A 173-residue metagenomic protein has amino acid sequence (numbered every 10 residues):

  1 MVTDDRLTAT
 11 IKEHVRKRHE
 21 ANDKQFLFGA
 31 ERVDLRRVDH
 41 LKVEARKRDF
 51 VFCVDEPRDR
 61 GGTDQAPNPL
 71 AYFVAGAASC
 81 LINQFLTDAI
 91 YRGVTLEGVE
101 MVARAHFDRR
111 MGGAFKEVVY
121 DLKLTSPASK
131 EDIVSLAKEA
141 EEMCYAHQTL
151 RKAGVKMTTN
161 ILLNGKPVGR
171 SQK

Functional and structural regions predicted by a protein language model:
M1-V74, T87-K173: Extended beta-strand/beta-hairpin segments
A77-L81: Alpha-helical metal-binding/catalytic segments enriched in His/Glu/Asp
Q84: Extracellular/periplasmic metallocenter environments
